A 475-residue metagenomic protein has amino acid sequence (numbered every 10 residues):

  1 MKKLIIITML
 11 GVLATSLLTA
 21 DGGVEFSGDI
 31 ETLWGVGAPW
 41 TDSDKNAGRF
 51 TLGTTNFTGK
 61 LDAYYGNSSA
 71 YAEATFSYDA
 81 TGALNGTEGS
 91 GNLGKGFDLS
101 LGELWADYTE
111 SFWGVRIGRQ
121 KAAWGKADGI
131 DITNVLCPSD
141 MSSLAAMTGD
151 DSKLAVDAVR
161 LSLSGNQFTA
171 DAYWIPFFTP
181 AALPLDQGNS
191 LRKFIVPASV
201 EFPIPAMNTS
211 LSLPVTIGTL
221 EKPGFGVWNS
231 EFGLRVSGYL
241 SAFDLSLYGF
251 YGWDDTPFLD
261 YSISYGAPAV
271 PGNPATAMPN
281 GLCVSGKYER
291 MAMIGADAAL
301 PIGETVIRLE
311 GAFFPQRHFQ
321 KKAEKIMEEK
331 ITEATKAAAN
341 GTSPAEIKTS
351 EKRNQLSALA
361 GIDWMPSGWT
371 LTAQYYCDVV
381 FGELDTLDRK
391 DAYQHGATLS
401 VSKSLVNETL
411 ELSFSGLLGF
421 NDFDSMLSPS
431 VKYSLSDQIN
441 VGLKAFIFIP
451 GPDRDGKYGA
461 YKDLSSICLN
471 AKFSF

Functional and structural regions predicted by a protein language model:
A20-P39, S68-A72: Transmembrane beta-strand segments of Gram-negative outer membrane beta-barrel proteins
I30-W34, E73-S77, G102, F313-F314 (+4 more regions): Transmembrane beta-strand segments that form the barrel wall of outer-membrane beta-barrel proteins
G48-T55, F97-G102, S111, K153-D157 (+8 more regions): Residues that define the transmembrane beta-barrel architecture of outer-membrane proteins
F57-A63, E103-Y108, V159-L163, L234-G238 (+8 more regions): Residues on the lipid-exposed face of transmembrane beta-strands in outer-membrane beta-barrel proteins
D62-F194, A198, S241, F446 (+1 more regions): Outer membrane beta-barrel
N67-Y71, F112-V115, Q167-A170, A242-L245 (+4 more regions): Repeated loop/turn-to-beta-strand initiation elements of outer-membrane beta-barrel proteins
G252, I302-L417: Detector for outer-membrane/organellar transmembrane beta-barrel domains, recognizing the amphipathic beta-strand
Y461-F475: Outer-membrane beta-barrel "beta-signal"
